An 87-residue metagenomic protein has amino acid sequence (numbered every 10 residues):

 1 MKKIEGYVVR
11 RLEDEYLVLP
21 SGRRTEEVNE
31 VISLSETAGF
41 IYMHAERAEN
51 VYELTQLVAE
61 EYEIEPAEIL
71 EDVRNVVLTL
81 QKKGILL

Functional and structural regions predicted by a protein language model:
M1-M43: Acidic, low-complexity/disordered tracts enriched in E/D and polar residues
E30-L87: Long, charge-rich, low-complexity alpha-helical segments
